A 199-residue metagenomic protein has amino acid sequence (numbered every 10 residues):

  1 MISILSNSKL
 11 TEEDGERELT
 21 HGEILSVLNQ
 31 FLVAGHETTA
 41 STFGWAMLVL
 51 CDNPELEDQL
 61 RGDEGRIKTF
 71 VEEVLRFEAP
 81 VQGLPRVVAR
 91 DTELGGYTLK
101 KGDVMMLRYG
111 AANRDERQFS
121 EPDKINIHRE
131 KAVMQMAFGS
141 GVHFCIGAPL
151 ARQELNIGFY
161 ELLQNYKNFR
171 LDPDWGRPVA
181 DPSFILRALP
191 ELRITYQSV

Functional and structural regions predicted by a protein language model:
M1-V199: Cytochrome P450
